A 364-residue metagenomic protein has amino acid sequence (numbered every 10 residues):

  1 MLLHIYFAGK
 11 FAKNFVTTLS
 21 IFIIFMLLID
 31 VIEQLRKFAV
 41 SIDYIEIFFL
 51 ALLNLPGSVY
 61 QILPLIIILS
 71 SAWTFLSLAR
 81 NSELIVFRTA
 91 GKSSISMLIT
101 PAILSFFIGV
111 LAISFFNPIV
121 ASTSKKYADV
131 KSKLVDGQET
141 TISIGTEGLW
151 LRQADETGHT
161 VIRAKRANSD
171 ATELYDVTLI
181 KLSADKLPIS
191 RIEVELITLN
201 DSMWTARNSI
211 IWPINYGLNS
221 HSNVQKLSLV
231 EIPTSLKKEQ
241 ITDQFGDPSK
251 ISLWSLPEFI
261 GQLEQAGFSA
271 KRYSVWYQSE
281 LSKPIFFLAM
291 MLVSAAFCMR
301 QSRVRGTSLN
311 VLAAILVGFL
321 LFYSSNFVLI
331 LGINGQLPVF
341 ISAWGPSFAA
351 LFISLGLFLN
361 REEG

Functional and structural regions predicted by a protein language model:
M1-N54, I180, N208: Hydrophobic alpha-helical transmembrane segments
I21, L55-F75: Long, hydrophobic alpha-helical segments
I45, F49, S105-N215, N219-S220: Non-transmembrane, extracytosolic/lumenal segments of membrane-associated proteins
S71-I85, A90: Transmembrane helix boundary and interhelical loop/hinge segments in multi-pass membrane proteins
R88-S93, G335: Short helix-to-coil transition segments within interhelical loops that connect adjacent transmembrane helices
K238-G267: Extended, hydrophilic extramembrane loops/domains of integral membrane proteins
E239-D243, I353-G364: A juxtamembrane structural motif centered on a specific transmembrane helix
F268-N360: Transmembrane alpha-helical segments that form the functional core of multipass membrane systems
